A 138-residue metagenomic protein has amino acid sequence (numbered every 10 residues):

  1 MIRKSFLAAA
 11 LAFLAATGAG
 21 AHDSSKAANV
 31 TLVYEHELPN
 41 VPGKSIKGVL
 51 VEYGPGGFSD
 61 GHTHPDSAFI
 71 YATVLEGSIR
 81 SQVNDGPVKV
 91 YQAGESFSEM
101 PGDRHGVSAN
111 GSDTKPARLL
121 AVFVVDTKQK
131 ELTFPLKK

Functional and structural regions predicted by a protein language model:
S5-A16: Bacterial N-terminal signal peptides
T17-D23: Sec/Tat signal peptide C-region and signal peptidase I cleavage site
K26-G61, S67: A short glycine-rich, His/Asp/Glu-containing loop-to-beta-strand
L38, P42-G43, E52-G54, D85-G102: Short acidic-glycine-tyrosine-enriched beta hairpin
G43-G48, D66-F69, G86, G102 (+1 more regions): Extracytoplasmic
F58-D60, R80, S96-N110: Histidine-centered metal-chelating micro-motifs
S67-G86, A93-E95: Glycine- and acidic-residue-biased ligand/ion/polar-headgroup-sensing regions
G102-Q129: Ligand-binding loop in jelly-roll beta-barrel domains
